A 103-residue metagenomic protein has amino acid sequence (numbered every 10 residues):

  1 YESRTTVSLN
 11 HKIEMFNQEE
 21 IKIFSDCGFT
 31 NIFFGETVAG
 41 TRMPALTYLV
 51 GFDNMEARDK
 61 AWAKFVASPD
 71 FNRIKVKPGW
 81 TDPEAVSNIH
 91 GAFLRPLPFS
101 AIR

Functional and structural regions predicted by a protein language model:
Y1-F71, T81-R103: Short S/T/G/P-rich N-terminal loop/turn motif that feeds into the first structured element of a domain
